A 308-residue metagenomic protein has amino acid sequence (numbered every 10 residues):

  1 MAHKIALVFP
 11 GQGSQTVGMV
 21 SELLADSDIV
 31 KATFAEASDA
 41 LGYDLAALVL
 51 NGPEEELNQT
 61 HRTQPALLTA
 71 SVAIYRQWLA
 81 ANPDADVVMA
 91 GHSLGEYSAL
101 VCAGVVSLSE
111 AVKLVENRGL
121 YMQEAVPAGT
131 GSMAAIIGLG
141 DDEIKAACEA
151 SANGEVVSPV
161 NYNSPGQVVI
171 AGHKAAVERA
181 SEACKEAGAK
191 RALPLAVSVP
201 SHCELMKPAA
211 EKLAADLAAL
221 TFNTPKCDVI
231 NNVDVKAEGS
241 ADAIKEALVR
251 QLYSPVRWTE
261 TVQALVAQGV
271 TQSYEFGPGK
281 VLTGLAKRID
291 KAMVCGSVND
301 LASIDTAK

Functional and structural regions predicted by a protein language model:
A2-I144, L195, Q272-T306: FabD-like malonyl-/acyl-CoA
Q12-S14, L41-Y43, A103-S254: Alpha/beta catalytic cores of group-transfer enzymes, especially the acyltransferase/condensing modules of polyketide
I29, Y253-R257: Soluble or luminal CAZymes and related metallo-dependent hydrolases
A80-A81, E149, A267: Polar/charged alpha-helical tracts
S151, D305-K308: Short amphipathic alpha-helix with an adjacent loop that forms part of the alpha/beta core around
K185, V266-G269: Non-catalytic positions within long, well-ordered alpha-helices that form the structural scaffold/packing of enzyme
T259-Q263: Short hydrophobic/charged patches on amphipathic alpha-helices used for structural packing and interfaces
